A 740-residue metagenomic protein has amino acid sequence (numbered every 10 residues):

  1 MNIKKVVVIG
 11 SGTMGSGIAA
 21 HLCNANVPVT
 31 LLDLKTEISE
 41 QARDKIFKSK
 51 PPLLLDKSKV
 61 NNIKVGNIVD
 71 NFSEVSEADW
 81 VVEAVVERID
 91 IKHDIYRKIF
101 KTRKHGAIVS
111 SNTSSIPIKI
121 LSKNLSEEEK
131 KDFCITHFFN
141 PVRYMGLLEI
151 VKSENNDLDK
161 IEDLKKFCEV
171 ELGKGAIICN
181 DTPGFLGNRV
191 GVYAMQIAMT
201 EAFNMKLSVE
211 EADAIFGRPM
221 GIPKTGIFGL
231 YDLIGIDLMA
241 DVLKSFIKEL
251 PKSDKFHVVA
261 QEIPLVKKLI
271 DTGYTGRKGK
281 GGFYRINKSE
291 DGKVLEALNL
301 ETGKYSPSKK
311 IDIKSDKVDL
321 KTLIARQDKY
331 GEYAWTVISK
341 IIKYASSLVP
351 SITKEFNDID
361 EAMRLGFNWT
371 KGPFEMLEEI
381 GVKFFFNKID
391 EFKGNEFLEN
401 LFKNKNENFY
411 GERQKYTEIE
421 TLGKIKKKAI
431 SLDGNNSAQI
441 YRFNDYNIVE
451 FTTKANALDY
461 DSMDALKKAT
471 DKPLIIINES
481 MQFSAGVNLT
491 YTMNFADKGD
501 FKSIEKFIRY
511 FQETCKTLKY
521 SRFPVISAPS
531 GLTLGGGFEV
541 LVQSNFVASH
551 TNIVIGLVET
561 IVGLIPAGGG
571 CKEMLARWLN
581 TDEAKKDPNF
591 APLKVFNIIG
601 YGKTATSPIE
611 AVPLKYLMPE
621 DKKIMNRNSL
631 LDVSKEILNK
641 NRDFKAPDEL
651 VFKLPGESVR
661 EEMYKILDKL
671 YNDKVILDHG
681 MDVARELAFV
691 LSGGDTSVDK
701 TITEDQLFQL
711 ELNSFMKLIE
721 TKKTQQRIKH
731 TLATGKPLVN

Functional and structural regions predicted by a protein language model:
M1-L474, E479-M481, T490-Y510, K516-F523 (+4 more regions): N-terminal glycine-rich phosphate-binding loop for ADP-containing cofactors
E539: Short alpha-helical segment that forms part of, or immediately flanks, the ligand-binding pocket in carbohydrate-active
